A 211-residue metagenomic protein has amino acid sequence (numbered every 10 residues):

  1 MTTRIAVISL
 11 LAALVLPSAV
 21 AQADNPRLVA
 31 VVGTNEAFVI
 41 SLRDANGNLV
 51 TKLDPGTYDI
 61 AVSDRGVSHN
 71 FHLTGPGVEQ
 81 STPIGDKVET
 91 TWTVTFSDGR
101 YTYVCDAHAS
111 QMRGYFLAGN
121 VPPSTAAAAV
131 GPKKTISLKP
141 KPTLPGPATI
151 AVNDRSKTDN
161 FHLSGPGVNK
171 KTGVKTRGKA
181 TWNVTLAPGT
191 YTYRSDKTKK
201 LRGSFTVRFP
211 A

Functional and structural regions predicted by a protein language model:
M1-A23: Secretory targeting and sorting signals
D24-L42, S63-S68, I84-S137, V174-A211: Extracellular/periplasmic metallocenter environments
A45-L49, S137-P140, N169: Surface-exposed, proline-enriched loop/turn segments that connect beta strands in immunoglobulin-like
L53-D59, T143-I150: Short coil/turn motif common to extracellular beta-sandwich-like domains
Y58, V67-F71, A148, K157-F161 (+1 more regions): Short beta-strand/loop motifs in extracellular/secreted proteins, especially within beta-sandwich accessory domains
I60-D64, A128, I150-D154: Aromatic/hydrophobic beta-strand junction motif of beta-rich domains
N70-G77, A118, N160-G167: Short, surface-exposed beta-strand/strand-loop-strand elements in extracellular ectodomains
Q80-T82, K171-T172: A short beta-strand motif characteristic of beta-propeller blades
